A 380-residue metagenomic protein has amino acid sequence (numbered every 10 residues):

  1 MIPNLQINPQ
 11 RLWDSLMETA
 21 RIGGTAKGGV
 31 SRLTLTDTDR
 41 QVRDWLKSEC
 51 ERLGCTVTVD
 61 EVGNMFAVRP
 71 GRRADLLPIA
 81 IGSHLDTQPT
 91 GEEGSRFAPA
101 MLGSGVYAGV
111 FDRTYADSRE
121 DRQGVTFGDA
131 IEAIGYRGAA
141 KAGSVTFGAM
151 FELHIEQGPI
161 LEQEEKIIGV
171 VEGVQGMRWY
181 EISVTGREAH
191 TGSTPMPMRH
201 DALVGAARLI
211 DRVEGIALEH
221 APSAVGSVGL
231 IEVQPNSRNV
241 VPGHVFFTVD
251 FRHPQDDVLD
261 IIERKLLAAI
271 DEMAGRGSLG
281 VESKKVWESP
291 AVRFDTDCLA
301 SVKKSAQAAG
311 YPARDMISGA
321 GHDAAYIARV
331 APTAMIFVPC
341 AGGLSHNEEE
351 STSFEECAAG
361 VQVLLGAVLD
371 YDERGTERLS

Functional and structural regions predicted by a protein language model:
N4-Q6, R21, G124-E172, I210-G215 (+2 more regions): Active-site-adjacent substrate-binding region of metalloamidase/peptidase-like peptide-processing proteins
Q6-G91: Acidic/His- and Gly-rich active-site-bordering loop/insert found across diverse amide/peptide-bond hydrolases
L12-S15, A20, T25, I79-S83 (+2 more regions): Zn-dependent metallopeptidase/amidohydrolase metal-coordination segment
T34-L35, G229-N236, T248-Q255, G280-L299 (+1 more regions): A short beta-alpha structural unit
K47, V174, H190, T194-H220 (+4 more regions): His/Asp/Glu-rich mid-to-C-terminal helical/loop segments that flank catalytic regions of hydrolases
T58, G138-A142, S193, G215-V228 (+3 more regions): Flexible, glycine/charged-enriched surface loops at secondary-structure junctions
R96-D257: Midchain, well-structured core segments that form catalytic/ion-binding scaffolds
D112-Y115, V233, R252-Q255, V286-E288 (+1 more regions): Short beta-alpha connecting loops at secondary-structure transitions that line or flank enzyme active sites
